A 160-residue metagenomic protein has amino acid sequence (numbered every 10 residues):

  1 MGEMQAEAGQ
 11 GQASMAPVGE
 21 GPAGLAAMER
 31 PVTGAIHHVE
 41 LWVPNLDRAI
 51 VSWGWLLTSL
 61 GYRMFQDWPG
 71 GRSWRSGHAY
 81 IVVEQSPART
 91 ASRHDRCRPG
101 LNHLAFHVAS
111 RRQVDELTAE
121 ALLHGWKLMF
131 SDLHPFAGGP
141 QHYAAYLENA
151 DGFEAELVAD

Functional and structural regions predicted by a protein language model:
G2-E3, E7, G11-V32, L122-D160: Vicinal oxygen chelate
G19-I50, L104: N-terminal beta-strand motif that seeds the catalytic metal site of vicinal oxygen chelate
L25-E29, A88-H94: Short beta-strand/turn micro-motifs at beta-sheet edges
T33, E40-Q85: Core segments of cupin and vicinal oxygen chelate
I36-P44, H94-E120, H142-E148: Vicinal oxygen chelate
I50-V51, D115, A155: Alpha-helical elements of the RecA-like P-loop NTPase motor core of helicases
V51, W55, A119, A150: Surface-exposed charge patches
E84-R89, A159-D160: Acetyl-CoA-dependent GNAT
